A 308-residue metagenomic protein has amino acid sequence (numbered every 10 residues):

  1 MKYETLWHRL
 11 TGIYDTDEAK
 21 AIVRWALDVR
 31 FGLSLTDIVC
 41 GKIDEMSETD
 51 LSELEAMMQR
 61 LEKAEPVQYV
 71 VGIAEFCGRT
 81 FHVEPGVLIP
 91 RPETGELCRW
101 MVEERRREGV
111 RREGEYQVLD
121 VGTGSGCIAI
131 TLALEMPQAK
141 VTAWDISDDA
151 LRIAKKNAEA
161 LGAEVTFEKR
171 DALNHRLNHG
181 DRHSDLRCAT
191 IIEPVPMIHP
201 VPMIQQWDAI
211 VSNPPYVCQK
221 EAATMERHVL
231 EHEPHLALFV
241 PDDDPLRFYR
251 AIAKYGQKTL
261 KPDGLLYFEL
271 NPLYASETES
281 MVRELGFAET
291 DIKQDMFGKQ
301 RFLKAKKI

Functional and structural regions predicted by a protein language model:
M1-V71: N-terminal auxiliary segments of SAM/dcSAM-dependent transferases
Y3, W7, V23-R24, L54 (+10 more regions): A general structural signal for well-ordered alpha-helical segments in protein cores
R9, W25, E53-A56, E96 (+5 more regions): Alpha-helical elements of Rossmann-like donor-binding domains used by nucleotide-donor carbohydrate transfer enzymes
S34-L35, K42, K63-V67, G72 (+6 more regions): Glycine-rich, flexible loop/turn motifs
E55-P137, V141-K156, F167-K169, K304: SAM-dependent Rossmann-like transferase core, predominantly class I methyltransferases with a strong bias toward
Q138-K140, W144-N178, T190-P194, P200-K307: S-adenosylmethionine
H179, S184-L186: Short hydrophobic targeting helices and cationic amphipathic motifs that mediate membrane/organellar targeting
